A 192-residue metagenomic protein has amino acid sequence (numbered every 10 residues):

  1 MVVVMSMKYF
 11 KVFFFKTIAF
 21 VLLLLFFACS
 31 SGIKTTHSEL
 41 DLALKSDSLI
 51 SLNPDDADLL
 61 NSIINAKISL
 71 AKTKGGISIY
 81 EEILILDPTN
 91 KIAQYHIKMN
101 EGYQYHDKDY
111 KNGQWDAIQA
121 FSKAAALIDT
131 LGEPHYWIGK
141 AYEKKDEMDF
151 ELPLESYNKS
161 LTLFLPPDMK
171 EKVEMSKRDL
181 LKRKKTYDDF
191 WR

Functional and structural regions predicted by a protein language model:
F26-A28: C-terminal motif of bacterial Sec signal peptides marking the signal peptidase cleavage site
S30-I33: Bacterial signal peptide processing site
S38-L44, A71-E82, Y105-A120, M148-S156: Structural signature of tandem alpha-helical TPR/SEL1-like repeats, specifically the intra-repeat loop/turn
I50-S51, L84-I85, Q119-A126, K159-T162: Conserved structural position within tetratricopeptide repeats
S62, H96-N100, W137, K172-S176: Canonical tetratricopeptide repeat
I68-S69, D87-P134, K144: Alpha-helical adaptor scaffolds
L154, K159-R192: Terminal, low-structured helical/coil segments at or just beyond the last alpha-helical repeat
